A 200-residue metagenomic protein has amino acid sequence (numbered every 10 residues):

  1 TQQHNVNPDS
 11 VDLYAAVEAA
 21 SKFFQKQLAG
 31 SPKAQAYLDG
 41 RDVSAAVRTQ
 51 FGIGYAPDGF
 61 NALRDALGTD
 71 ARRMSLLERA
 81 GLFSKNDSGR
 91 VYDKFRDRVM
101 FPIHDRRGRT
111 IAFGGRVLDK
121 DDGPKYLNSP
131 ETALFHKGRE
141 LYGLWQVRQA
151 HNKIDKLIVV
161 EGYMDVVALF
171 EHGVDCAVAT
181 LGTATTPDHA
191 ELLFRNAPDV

Functional and structural regions predicted by a protein language model:
Q2-A20, G59-A197: Phosphate-handling DNA/RNA-contact segment within nucleic-acid enzymes
N5-D9, Y14-T49: Non-catalytic interaction/clamp surfaces of large macromolecular machines
G40-R41, G54, A80: Short acidic/histidine-centered micro-motifs embedded in hydrophobic/aromatic stretches that mark compact functional
V47-F51, G123-K125: Generic structural motif recognizing short loop/turn segments at the entrances and edges of beta-strands
R48-T49, Y55, G59: Terminal amphipathic helices with adjacent charged low-complexity linkers/tails
